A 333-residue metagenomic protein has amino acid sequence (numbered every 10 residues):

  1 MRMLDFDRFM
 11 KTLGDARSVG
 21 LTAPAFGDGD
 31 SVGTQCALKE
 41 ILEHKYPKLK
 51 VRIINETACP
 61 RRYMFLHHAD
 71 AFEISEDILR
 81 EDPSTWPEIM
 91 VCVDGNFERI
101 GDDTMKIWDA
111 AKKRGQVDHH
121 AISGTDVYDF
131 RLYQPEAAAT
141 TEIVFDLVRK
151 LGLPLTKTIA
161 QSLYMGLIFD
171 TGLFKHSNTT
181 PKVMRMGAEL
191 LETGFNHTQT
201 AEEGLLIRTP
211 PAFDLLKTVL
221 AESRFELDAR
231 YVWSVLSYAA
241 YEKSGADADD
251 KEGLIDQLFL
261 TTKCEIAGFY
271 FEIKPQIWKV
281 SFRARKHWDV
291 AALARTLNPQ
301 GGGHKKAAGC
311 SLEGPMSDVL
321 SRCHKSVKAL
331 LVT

Functional and structural regions predicted by a protein language model:
M1-D7, K106-R114, P135-V144: An acidic intrinsically disordered interaction segment
R2-F26, S31-M64, R80-I89, F169-L297 (+1 more regions): Hydrophobic helix-and-loop "lid/oligomerization" segment in the mid-to-C-terminal part of catalytic domains
M3-R8, N96-F97, V148-K150: Short, motif-level signal for alpha-helix interfacial/capping segments enriched in acidic residues and aromatics/proline
A37-K39, I107-A110, L132-Y133, R185: Glycine-rich, phosphate-binding/catalytic loops in enzymes
H68-F72, Y133-P135, R285-K286: Short, hinge-like loop/turn segments at secondary-structure boundaries
D70-F130: Active-site cofactor/cluster-binding pocket
D82-T85, K106-D109, G124-T125, L155-K157 (+3 more regions): Solvent-exposed alpha-helices and their adjacent loops that cap or buttress functional pockets in soluble metabolic
V117-M186: Short alpha-helices
